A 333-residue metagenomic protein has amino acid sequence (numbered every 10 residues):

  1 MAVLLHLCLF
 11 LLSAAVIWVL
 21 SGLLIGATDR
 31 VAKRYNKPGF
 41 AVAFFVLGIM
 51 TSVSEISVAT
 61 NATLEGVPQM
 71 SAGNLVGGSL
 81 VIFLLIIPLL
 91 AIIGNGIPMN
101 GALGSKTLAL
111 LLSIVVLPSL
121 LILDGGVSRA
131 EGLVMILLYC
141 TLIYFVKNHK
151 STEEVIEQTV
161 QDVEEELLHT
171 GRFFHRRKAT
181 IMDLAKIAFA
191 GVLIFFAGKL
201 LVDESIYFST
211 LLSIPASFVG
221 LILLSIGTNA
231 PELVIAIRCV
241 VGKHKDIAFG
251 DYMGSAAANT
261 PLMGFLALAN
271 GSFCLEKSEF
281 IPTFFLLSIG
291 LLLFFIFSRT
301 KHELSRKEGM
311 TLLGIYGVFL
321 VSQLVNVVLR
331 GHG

Functional and structural regions predicted by a protein language model:
M1-G333: Hydrophobic alpha-helical segments, chiefly the membrane-spanning helices and signal/signal-anchor peptides
